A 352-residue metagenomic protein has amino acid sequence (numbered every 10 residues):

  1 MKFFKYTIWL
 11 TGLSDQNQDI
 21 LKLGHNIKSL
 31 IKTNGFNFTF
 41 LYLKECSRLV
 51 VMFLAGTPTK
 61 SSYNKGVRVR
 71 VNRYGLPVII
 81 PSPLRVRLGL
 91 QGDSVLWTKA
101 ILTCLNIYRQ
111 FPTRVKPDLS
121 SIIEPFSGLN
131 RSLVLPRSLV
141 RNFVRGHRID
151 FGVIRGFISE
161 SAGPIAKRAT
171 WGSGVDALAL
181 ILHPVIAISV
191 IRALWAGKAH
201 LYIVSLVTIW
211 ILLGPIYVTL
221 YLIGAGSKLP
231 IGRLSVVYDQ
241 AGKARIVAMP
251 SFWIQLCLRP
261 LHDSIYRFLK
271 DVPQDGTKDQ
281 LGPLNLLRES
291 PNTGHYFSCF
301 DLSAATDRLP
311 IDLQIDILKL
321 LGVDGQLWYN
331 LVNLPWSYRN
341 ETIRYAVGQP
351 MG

Functional and structural regions predicted by a protein language model:
M1-Q240: Non-catalytic, polymerase-adjacent accessory regions of viral genome-replication enzymes
Y6-L10, L54, I101-I107, W253-L269 (+2 more regions): Short, Φ-rich (hydrophobic/aromatic) sequence segments
T33, G56, G128, P184 (+4 more regions): A structural signal for alpha-helix termini and helix-coil/disorder junctions
P77, Q91, D275, V323-D324: Short coil/loop linkers at secondary-structure junctions
I216-P230, D275-L281, Q326-V332: Short N-terminal or domain-adjacent regulatory/targeting segments
S235-S251, N340-G352: Short, conserved non-catalytic motifs in the polymerase core
G242-A304: Active-site-proximal segment of RNA-dependent polymerases
P291-G352: Conserved polymerase palm-domain catalytic core
